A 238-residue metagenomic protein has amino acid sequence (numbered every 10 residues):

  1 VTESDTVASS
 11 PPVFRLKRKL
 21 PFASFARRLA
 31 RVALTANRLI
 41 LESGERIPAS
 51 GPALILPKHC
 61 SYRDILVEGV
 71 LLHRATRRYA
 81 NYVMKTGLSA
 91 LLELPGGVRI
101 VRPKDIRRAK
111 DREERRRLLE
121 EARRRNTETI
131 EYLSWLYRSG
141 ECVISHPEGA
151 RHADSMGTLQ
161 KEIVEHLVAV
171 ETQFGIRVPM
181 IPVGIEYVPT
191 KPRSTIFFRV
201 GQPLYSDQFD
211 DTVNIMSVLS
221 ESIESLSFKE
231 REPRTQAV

Functional and structural regions predicted by a protein language model:
V1-T35: N-terminal membrane-anchoring alpha-helices
E3-V13, D111-V238: Non-catalytic C-terminal accessory region of glycerolipid acyltransferases and related lyso-lipid remodeling enzymes
R28-H59: Helix-to-loop junction immediately C-terminal to a conserved catalytic motif
L34, R63-V67, E162-H166: Short amphipathic alpha-helical face segments that pack within enzyme cores and frequently flank/anchor catalytic
A36, S50, P95, S139-G140: Structured helix-beta-strand junction loops
R38-L39, G97-V98, F228, E232: Short aromatic/hydrophobic-glycine micro-motifs
E45, T86, V101-K104, G184 (+1 more regions): Residues at the C-termini of beta-strands that transition into short coil/loop
A49-L118, I176, V188: Catalytic core of membrane glycerolipid acyltransferases/transacylases, capturing the structured, soluble-facing
